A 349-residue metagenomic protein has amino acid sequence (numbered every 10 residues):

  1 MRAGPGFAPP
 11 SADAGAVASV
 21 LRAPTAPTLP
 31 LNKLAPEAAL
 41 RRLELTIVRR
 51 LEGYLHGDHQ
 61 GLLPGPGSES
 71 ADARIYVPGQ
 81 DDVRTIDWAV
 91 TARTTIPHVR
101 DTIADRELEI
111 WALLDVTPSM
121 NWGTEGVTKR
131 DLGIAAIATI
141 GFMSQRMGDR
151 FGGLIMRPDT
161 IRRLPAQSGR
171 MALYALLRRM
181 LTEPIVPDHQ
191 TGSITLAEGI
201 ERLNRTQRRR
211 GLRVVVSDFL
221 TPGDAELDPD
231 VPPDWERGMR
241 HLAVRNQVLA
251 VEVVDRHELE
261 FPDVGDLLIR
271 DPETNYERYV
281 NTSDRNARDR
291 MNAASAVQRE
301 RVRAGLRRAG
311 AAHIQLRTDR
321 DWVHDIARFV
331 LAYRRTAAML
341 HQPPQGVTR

Functional and structural regions predicted by a protein language model:
R2-P66, D72-D81, V90, V99-A135 (+1 more regions): Exposed, interaction-prone extracellular/peripheral surfaces
V83-T85: N-terminal juxtadomain amphipathic helix that follows a signal peptide/anchor or precedes a small N-terminal auxiliary
D87-T95: Short, His- and charge-rich active-site/binding loops that engage polyanionic ligands
